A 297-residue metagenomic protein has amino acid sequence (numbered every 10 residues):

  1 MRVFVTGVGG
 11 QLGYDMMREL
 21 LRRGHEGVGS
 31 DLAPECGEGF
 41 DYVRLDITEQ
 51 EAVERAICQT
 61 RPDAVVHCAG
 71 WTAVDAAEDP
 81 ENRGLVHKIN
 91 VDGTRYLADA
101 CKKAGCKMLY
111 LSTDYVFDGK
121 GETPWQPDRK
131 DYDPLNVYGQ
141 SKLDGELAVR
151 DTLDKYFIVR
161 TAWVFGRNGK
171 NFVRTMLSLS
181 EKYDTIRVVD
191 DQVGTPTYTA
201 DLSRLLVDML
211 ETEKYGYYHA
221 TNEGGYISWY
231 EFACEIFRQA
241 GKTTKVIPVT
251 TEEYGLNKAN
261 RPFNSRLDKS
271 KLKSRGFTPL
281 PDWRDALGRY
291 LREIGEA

Functional and structural regions predicted by a protein language model:
M1-R23: N-terminal Rossmann NAD(P)H-binding glycine-rich loop of SDR-like oxidoreductase domains
H25-C36: Conserved glycine-rich Rossmann-like NAD(P)H-binding loop of the short-chain dehydrogenase/reductase
P34-E49: Rossmann-fold cofactor-recognition segment
I47-I89: NAD(P)H-binding glycine-rich loop region in Rossmannoid oxidoreductase-like domains and their noncatalytic homologs
G84-Y96, K103, V116-V159, V164: Catalytic helix-loop patch of NAD(P)-dependent Rossmann-fold dehydrogenases
L147-G194, A200-D201, D208: NAD(P)-dependent short-chain dehydrogenase/reductase
K182, L205, T212-N257, F263-N264: Mid/C-terminal beta-alpha module of Rossmann-like enzyme folds, strongest in SDR-family dehydrogenases/epimerases
S228-C234, T250-I294: Conserved C-terminal active-site "lid" loop/helix of NAD(P)H-dependent oxidoreductases that clamps the redox cofactor
